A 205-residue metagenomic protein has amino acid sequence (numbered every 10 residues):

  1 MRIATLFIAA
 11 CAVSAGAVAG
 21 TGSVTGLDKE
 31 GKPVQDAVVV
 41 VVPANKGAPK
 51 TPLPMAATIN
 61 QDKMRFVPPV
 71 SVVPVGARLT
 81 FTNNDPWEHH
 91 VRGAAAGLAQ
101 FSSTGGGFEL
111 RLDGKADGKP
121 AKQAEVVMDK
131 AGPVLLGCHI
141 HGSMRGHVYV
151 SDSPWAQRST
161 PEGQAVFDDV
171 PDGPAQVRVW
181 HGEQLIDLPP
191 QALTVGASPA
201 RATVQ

Functional and structural regions predicted by a protein language model:
M1-F7: Bacterial N-terminal signal peptides that target proteins for export
S14-G16: N-terminal signal peptide c-region/cleavage motif recognized by signal peptidases
V18-Q205: Extracytoplasmic copper-binding redox domains, predominantly the cupredoxin/blue-copper superfamily
